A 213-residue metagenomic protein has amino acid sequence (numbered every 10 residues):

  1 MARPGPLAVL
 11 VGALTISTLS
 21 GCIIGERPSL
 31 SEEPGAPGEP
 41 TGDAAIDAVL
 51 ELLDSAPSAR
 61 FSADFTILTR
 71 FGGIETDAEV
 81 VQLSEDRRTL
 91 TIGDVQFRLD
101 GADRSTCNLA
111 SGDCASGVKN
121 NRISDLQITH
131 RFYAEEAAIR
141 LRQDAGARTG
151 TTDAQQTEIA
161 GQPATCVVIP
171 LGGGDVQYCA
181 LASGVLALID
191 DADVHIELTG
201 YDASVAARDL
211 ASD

Functional and structural regions predicted by a protein language model:
A2-R87, S212-D213: N-terminal leader/targeting segments and the immediate start of mature chains
A56-T66, S84-L90, A160-V168, S183-L188: Short, hydrophobic/aromatic-rich segments at coil-to-beta transitions
F71-I74, D94-Q96, G173-D175, A192-D193: Solvent-exposed loop/turn segments connecting transmembrane beta-strands in outer-membrane beta-barrel proteins
D77-Y133, V194, L198: An acidic-aromatic
A78-L83, Q96-R98, T149-E158, Y178: Short, exposed beta-strand/loop patches in secreted or surface proteins that constitute
N108-A154, R208-D213: Solvent-exposed helix/loop surface patches that form functional interfaces
Q155-D213: Gly/Pro-enriched, hydrophobic low-complexity segments that function as extracytoplasmic propeptides/linkers
